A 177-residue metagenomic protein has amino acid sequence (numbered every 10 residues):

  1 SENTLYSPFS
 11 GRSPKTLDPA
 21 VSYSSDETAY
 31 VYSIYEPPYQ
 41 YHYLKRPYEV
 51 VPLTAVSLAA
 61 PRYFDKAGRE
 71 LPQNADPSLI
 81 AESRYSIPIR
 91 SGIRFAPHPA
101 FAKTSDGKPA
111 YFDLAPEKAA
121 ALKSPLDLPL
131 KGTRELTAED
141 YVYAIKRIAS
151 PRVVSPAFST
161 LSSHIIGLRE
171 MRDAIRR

Functional and structural regions predicted by a protein language model:
S1, M171-R177: Short, intrinsically disordered, charge-balanced linker/junction segments flanking boundaries in proteins
L5-P77: N-terminal lobe/hinge region of extracytoplasmic solute-binding protein
I34-P37, K66-A67, A115-E117, S163 (+1 more regions): Short, surface-exposed, polar/charged, turn-prone segments marking secondary-structure boundaries
S57-A157: Aromatic- and charge-enriched surface segment that lines or borders ligand/interaction sites
P151, L168-M171: Eukaryotic intrinsically disordered, low-complexity regulatory segments
A157-G167: Acidic, glycine-rich loop-and-strand cores that form catalytic or ligand-binding grooves in diverse globular domains
